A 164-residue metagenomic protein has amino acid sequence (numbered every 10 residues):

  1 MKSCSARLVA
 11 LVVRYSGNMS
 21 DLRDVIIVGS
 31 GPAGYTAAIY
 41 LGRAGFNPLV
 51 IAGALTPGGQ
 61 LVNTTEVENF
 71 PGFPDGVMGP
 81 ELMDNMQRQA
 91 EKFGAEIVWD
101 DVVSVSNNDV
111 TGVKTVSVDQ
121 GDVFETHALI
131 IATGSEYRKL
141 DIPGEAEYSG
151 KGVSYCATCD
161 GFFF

Functional and structural regions predicted by a protein language model:
R7, R14-Y15: Short, positively charged and aromatic/hydrophobic N-terminal segments
A10-V12, S30, Y35, P143 (+1 more regions): Alpha-helical structural elements
M19-V28, A44, L49, T56 (+2 more regions): FAD-binding core/adjacent interface of flavoenzyme oxidoreductases
R23-F93: Beta1-alpha1 glycine-rich phosphate/pyrophosphate-binding loop at the start of Rossmann-like nucleotide-binding domains
